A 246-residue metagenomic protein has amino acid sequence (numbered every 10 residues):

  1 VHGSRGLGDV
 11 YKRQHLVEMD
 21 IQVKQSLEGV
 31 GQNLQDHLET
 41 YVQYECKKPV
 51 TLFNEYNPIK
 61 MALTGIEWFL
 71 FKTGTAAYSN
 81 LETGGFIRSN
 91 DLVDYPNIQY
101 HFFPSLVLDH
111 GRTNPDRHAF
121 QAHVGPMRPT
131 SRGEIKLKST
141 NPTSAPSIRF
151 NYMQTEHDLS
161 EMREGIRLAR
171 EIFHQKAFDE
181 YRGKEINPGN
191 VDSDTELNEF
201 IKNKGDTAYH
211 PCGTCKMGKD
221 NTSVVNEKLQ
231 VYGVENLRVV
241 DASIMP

Functional and structural regions predicted by a protein language model:
V1-Y11: Single conserved hydrophobic/aromatic residue that forms the stacking wall/gate of nucleotide- or nucleobase-binding
H2, H37, H210: Histidine-centered active-site/metal-ligand motif
K12, Q22, H174-F178: Acidic glycine-/aspartate-rich tracts in secreted/extracellular proteins
E18, L34-T64, F69-L70, T75: Rossmann-like dinucleotide-binding core of oxidoreductases
D20-G29: A short alpha-helix-loop-beta-strand transition element characteristic of N-terminal alpha/beta dinucleotide-binding
E28-N33, C215-K216: Short linear loop/turn motifs
K47-V50, T64-P246: FAD-dependent oxidoreductase catalytic-site/capping-region signature
